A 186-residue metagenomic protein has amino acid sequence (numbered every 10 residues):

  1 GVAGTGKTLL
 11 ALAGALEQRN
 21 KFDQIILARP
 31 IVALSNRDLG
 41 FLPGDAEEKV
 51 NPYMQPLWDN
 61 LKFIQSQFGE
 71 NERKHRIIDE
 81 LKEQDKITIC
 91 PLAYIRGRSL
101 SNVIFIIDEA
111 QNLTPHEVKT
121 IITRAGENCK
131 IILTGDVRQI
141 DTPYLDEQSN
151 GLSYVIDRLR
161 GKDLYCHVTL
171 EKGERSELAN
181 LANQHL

Functional and structural regions predicted by a protein language model:
G1-I104, N112-L186: Conserved helicase motor core of SF1/SF2 NTP-dependent helicases
D108: Walker B catalytic carboxylates
